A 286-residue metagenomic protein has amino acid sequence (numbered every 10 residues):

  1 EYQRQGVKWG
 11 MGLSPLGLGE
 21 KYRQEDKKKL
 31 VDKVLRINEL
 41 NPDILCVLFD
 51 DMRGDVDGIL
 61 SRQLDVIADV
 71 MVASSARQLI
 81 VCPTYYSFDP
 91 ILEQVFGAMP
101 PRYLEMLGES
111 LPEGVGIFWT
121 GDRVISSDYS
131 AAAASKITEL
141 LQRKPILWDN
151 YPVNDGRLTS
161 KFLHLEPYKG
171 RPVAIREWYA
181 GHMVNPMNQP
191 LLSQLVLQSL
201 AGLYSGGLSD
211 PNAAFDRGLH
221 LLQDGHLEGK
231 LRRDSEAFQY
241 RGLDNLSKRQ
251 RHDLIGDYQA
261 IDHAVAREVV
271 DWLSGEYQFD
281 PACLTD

Functional and structural regions predicted by a protein language model:
E1-R77: Substrate-binding cleft of carbohydrate-active enzyme catalytic domains
E20-Y22, P172, G207: Short, exposed beta-strand "edge-strand" segments with a Pro/Gly-rich flavor and a Y/T-containing core
M52-Y204: Catalytic-core regions of glycoside hydrolase
Y204-D286: C-terminal functional modules
